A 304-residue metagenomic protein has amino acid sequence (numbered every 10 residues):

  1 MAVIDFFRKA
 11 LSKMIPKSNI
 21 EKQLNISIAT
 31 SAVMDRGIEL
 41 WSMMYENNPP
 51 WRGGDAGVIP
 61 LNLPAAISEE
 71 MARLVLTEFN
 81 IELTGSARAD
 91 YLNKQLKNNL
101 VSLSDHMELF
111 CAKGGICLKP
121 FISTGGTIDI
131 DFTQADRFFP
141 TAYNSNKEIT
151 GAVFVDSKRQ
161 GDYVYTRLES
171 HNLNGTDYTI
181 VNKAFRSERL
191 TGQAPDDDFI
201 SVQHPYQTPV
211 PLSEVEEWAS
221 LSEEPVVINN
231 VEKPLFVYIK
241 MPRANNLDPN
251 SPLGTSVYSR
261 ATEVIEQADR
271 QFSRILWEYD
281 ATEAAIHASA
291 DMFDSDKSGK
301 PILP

Functional and structural regions predicted by a protein language model:
M1-A152, R159-Q160: Extended, helix-rich architectural segments
V3, K17, S31, V181-A184 (+3 more regions): Coiled-coil-like amphipathic alpha-helices with heptad-repeat character
I4, G54, E69, T77 (+9 more regions): Intrinsic disorder/low-complexity signal
I20-K22, T30, L61, A65 (+5 more regions): Generic alpha-helix initiation/capping and coil-helix boundary signal
E108, C117-D248: Extended, regular secondary-structure scaffolds
V210-P304: Extended, charged amphipathic alpha-helical segments
